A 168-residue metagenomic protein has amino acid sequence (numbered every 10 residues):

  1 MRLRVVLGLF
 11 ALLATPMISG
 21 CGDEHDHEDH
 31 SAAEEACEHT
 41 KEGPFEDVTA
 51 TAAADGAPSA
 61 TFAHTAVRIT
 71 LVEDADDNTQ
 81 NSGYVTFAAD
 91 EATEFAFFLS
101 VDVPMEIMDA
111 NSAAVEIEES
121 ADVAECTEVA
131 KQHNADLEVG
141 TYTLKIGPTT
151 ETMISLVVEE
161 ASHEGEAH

Functional and structural regions predicted by a protein language model:
M1-G8: Bacterial N-terminal signal peptides that target proteins for export
P16-G20: C-terminal motif of bacterial Sec signal peptides marking the signal peptidase cleavage site
G22-E24: Bacterial signal peptide processing site
D29-N81, G165-H168: Non-catalytic extracellular/lumenal accessory regions of secreted precursors
T93-F95, A135-T150: Noncatalytic modules at the cell exterior or secretory-pathway interfaces, chiefly beta-strand-rich lectin/adhesion
D102-E118: Short, surface-exposed beta-strand/strand-loop-strand elements in extracellular ectodomains
E125-V139: Beta-sandwich interaction modules
P148-H163: Edge beta-strands of jelly-roll/beta-sandwich modules across compartments, strongly enriched in secreted/luminal
